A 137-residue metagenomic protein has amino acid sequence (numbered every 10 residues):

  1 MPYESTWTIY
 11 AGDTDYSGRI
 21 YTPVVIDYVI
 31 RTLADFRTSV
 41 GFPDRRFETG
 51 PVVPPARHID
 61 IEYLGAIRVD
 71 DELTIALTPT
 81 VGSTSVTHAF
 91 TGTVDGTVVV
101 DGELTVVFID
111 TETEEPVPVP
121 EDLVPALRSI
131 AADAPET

Functional and structural regions predicted by a protein language model:
M1-H58, T111-T137: Hot-dog-fold acyl-thioester-processing enzymes
Y3-E4, Y63, R68-V69, T80-T137: HotDog/MaoC-like acyl-thioester-processing domains
P23, V52-P54, A76-P79, T93-G96: Intrinsically disordered, low-complexity segments enriched in polar/charged residues with Gly/Pro, especially when
R57-Y63, I75, A89: Short structured motifs
